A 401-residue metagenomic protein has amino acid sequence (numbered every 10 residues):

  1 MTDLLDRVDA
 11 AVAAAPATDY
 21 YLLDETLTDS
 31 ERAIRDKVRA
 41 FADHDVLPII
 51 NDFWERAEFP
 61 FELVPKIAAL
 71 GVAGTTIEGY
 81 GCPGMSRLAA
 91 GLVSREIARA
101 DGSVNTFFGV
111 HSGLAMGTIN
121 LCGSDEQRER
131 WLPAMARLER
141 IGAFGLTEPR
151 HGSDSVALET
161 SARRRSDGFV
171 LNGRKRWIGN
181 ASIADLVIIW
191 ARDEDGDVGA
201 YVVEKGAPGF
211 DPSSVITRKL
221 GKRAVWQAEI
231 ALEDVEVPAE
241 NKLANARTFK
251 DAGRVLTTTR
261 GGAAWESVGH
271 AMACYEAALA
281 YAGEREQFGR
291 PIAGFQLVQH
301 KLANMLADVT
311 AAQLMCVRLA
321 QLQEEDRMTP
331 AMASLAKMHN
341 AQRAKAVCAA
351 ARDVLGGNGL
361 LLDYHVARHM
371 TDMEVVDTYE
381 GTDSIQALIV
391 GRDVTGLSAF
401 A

Functional and structural regions predicted by a protein language model:
T2-L23, V93, L114, E126 (+1 more regions): Glycine-rich phosphate/cofactor-binding loops in nucleotide/flavin-utilizing enzymes
L23-L27, P212-T310, V376, I385 (+2 more regions): Glycine-rich beta->alpha junctions and the first turn(s) of the following alpha-helix
L47-E55, L279, G283-R290, L306-H339 (+1 more regions): C-terminal helix-coil-helix/basic helical segment that borders enzyme active sites and/or dimer interfaces and provides
A69-E139, G179-L186, Q323-D326, R368-T371: Internal helix-loop-helix
L138-L146: A short, Trp-centered hydrophobic/proline-enriched beta-strand micro-motif
S153-D154, F169: Hydrophobic, small-residue-rich alpha-helical packing segments that form membrane-like cores
T160-R163: A structural signal for short hydrophobic beta-strand segments in well-ordered beta-sheet cores
N172-S213: A short core secondary-structure module
